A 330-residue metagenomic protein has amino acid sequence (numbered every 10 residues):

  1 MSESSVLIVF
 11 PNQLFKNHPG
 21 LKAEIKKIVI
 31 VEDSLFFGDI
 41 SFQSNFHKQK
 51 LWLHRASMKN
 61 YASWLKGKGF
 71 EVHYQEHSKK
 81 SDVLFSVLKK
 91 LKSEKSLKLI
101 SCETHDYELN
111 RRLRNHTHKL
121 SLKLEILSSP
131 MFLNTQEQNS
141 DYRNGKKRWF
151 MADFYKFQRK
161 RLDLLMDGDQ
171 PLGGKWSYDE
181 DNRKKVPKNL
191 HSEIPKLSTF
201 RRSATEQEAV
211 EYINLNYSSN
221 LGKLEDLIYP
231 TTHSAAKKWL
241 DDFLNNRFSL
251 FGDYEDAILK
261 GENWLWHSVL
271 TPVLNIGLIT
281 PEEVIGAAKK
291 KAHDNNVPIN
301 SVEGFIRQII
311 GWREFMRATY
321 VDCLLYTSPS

Functional and structural regions predicted by a protein language model:
S2-H73: N-terminal beta-strand-loop-alpha-helix module at the start of alpha/beta ligand-binding or catalytic domains
F10-N17, L84-K89, R111-R112, A257 (+1 more regions): Short alpha-helical segments and helix-capping/turn motifs at coil-helix boundaries
F15-N17, F36-G38, S81-D82, Y107-L109 (+4 more regions): Flexible loop/turn segments at secondary-structure boundaries
Y74-D82: Short beta->alpha junction loops
V83-Y229: Beta-rich, aromatic/charged-enriched effector core domains that present basic-aromatic interfaces for binding
L162-F305: Glycine/tryptophan-enriched, flexible segments
I310-L324: Conserved alpha-helical segments that form or flank metal/cofactor-binding pockets of metalloenzymes
Y326-S330: Conserved small/polar residues in nucleotide/adenosyl-binding loops
